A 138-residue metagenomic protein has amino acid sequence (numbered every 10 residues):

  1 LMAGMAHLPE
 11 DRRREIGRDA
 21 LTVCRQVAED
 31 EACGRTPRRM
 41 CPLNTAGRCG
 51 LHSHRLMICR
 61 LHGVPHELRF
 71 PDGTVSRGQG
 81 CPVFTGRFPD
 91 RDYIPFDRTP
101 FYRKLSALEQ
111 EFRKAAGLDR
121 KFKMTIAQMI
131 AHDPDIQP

Functional and structural regions predicted by a protein language model:
M2-P138: Short loop/turn segments that flank or connect secondary-structure elements
